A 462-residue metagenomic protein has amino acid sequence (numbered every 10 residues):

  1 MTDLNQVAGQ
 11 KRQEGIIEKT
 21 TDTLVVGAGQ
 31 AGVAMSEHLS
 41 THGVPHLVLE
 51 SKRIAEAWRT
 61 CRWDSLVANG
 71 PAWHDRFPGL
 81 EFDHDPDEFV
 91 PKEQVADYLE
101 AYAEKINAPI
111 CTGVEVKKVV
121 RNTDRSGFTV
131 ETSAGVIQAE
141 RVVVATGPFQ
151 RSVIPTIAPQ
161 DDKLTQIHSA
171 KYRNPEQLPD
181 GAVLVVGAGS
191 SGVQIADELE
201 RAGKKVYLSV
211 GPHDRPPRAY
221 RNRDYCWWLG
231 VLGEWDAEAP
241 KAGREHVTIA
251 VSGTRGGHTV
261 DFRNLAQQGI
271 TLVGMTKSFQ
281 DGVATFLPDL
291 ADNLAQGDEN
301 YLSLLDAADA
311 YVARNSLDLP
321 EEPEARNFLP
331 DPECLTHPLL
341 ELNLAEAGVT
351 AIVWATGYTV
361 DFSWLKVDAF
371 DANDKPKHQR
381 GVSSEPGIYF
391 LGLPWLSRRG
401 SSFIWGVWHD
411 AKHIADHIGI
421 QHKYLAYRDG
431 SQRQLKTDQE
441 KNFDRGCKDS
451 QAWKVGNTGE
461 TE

Functional and structural regions predicted by a protein language model:
T2-T60, D87-T437, G446, E462: Flavin (primarily FAD) cofactor-binding/catalytic cores of flavoenzymes
A68-P86: Glycine-rich flavin
